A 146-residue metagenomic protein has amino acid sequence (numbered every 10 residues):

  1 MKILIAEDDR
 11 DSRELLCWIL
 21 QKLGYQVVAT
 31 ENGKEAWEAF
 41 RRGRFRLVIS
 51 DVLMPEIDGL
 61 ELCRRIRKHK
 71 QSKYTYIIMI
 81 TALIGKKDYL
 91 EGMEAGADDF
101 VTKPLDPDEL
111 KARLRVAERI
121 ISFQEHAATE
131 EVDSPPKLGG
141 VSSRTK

Functional and structural regions predicted by a protein language model:
E14-K22: Charged docking surfaces used in two-component/phosphorelay signaling
G24-E31, A39: Short hydrophobic/Thr-rich beta-strand motif most characteristic of the beta2 strand and flanking loop of CheY-like
G43-I49: Active-site beta3 strand of CheY-like receiver
M54: Receiver (REC) domain active-site loop signature in two-component systems and cognate sites in sensor histidine kinases
L105-E118: C-terminal output helix
